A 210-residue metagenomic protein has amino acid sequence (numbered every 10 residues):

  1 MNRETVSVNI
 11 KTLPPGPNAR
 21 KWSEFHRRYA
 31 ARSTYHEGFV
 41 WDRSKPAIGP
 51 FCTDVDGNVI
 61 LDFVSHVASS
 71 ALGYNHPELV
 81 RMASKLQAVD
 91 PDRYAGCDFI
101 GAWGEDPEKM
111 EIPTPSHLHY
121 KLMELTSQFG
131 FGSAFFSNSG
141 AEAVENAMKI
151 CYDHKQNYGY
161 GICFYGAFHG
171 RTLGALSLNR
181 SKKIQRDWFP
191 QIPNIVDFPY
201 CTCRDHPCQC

Functional and structural regions predicted by a protein language model:
M1-E37: Short, compositionally biased leader-like segments
T5-K11, G16, V59-Q156: Glycine-rich loop-to-alpha-helix module at the N-terminal edge of alpha/beta enzyme cores
T34-E37, K45-I48, G130: Short, basic and Ser/Thr-rich N-terminal targeting/leader segments
H36-V40, I184: Short, P/G- and charge-enriched loop/turn segments at secondary-structure junctions
W41-V64: Active-site and channel-lining beta-strand-loop segments that bind or position nucleotide-derived/phosphorylated
T53, G73, A175-N179: Short beta-strand-to-turn element immediately C-terminal to the catalytic PLP-Schiff-base lysine in fold type I
H119-C210: PLP-dependent aspartate aminotransferase-fold enzymes
